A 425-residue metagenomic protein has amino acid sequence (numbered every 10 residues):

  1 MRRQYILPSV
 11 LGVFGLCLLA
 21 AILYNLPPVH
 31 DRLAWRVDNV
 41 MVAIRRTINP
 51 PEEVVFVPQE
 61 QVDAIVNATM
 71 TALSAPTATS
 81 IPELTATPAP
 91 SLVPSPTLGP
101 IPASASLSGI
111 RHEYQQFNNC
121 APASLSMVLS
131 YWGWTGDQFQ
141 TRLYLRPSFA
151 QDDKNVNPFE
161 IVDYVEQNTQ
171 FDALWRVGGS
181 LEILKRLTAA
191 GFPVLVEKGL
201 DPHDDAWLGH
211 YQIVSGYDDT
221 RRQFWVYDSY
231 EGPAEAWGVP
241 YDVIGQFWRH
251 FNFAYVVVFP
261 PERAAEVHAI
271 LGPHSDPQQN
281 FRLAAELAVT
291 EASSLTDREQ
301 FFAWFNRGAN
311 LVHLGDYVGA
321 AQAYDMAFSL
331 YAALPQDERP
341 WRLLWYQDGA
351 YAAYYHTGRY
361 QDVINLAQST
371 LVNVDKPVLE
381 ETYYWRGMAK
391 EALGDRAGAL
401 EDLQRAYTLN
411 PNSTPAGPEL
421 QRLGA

Functional and structural regions predicted by a protein language model:
S9-Y24: Hydrophobic membrane-insertion alpha-helices, especially the h-region of bacterial N-terminal signal peptides
A20-I65, L92-R111, S130, Q140-H268: Conserved active-site-adjacent core of cysteine acyl-enzyme catalytic domains
D219-L314, G319, Y324-A327: Noncatalytic regulatory segments and standalone regulatory/sensor domains
A285-L295, A321, F328, A332-Q336 (+3 more regions): A conserved position within tetratricopeptide repeats
A309-V318, D325, S329-W385: Alpha-helical adaptor scaffolds
H313, H356, A392, R422-A425: Register position in tetratricopeptide repeats
F328-S329, R396-T414, Q421: TPR/TPR-like (Sel1-like) alpha-helical repeat modules
